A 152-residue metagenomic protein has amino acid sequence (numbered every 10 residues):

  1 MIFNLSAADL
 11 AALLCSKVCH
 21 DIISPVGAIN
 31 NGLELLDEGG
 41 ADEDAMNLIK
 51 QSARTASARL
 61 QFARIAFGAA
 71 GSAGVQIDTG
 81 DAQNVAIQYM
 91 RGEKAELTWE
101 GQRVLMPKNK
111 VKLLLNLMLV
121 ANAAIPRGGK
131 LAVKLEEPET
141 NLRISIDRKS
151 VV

Functional and structural regions predicted by a protein language model:
F3-L13, D44, E93-N122, P126: Conserved short strand/loop->alpha-helix "switch" segment adjacent to the catalytic nucleotide/phosphoryl-transfer site
N4-L14, I22-I77, L105, N109: Histidine phosphotransfer helical core of two-component systems
C19: Switch/coupling sub-region of P-loop NTPases
S72-G92: Short beta-to-alpha transition helix within the HATPase_c
A73, R91, I125-L131: Short connector loops in the HATPase_c
Y89, N122-I125, L135-E136: Short, conserved, surface-exposed binding loops centered on an aromatic residue
A132-D147: Short beta-strand/loop element within the Bergerat-fold HATPase_c
V151: Conserved small/polar residues in nucleotide/adenosyl-binding loops
